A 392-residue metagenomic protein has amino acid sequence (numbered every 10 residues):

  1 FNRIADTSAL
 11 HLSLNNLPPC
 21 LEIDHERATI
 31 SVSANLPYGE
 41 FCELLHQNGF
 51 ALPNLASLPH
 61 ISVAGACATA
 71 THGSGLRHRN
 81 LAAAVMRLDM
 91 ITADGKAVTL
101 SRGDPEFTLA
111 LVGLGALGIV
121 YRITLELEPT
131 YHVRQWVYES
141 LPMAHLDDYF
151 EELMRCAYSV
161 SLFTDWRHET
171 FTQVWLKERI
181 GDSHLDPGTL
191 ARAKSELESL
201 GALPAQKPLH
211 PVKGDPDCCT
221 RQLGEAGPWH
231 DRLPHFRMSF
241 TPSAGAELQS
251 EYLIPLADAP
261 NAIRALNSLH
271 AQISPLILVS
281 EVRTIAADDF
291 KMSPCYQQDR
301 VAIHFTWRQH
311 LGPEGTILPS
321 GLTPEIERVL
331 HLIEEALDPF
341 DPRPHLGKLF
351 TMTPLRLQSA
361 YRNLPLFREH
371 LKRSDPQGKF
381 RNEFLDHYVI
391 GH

Functional and structural regions predicted by a protein language model:
F1-H392: Noncatalytic alpha-helical scaffold of FAD-dependent oxidoreductases
